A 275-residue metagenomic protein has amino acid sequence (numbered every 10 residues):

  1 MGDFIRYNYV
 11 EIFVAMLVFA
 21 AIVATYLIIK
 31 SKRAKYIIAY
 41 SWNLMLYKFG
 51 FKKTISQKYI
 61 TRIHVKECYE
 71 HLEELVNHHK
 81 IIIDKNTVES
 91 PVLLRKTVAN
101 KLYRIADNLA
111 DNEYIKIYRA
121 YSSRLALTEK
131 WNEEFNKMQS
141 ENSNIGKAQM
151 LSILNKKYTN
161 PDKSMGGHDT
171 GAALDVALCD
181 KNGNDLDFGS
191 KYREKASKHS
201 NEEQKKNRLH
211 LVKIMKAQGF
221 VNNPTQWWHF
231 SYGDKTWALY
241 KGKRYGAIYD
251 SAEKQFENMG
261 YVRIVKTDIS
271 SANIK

Functional and structural regions predicted by a protein language model:
F4-F13: Juxtamembrane/start-of-transmembrane alpha-helix segments at the extracytoplasmic/lumenal side of membrane anchors
I12-I28: N-terminal signal-anchor transmembrane alpha helix of single-pass membrane proteins, serving as the membrane-anchoring
Y26-A120, R124-T225, D234-K275: Extracytoplasmic cell-surface/polysaccharide-interacting catalytic and binding patches
F230: Conserved metal-phosphate-binding beta-hairpin within the catalytic cores of diverse ATP-dependent phosphoryl-transfer
